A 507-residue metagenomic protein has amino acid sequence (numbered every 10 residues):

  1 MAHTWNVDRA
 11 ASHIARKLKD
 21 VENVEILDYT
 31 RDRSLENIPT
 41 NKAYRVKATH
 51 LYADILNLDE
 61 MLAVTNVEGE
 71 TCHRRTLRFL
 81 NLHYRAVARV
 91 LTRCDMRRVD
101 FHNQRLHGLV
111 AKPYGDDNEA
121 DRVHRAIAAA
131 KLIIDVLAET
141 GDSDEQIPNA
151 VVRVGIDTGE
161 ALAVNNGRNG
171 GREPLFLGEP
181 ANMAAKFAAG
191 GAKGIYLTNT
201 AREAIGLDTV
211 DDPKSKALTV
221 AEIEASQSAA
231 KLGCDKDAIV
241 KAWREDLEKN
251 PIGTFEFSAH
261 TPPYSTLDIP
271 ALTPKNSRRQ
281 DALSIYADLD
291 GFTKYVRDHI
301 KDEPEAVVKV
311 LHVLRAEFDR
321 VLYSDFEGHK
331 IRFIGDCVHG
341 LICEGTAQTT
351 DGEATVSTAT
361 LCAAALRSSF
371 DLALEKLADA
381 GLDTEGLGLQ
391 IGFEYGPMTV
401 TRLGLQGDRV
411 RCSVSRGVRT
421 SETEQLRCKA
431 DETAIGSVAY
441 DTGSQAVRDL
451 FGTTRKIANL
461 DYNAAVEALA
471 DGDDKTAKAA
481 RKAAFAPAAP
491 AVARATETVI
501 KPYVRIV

Functional and structural regions predicted by a protein language model:
M1-A48, R172-E173, M183, A192-S284 (+5 more regions): Intrinsically disordered, glycine/charged-rich C-terminal tails and inter-domain linkers that flank nucleotidyl cyclase
N37-D121, L272-T358: Catalytic NTP-binding/metal-coordinating core of nucleotidyl cyclase/transferase enzymes
A53, F101, D157-G159, T198 (+6 more regions): Generic beta-strand/beta-sheet core signal
L77-M96, D116-V154, E179, L311-E327 (+1 more regions): Alpha-helical scaffold within the catalytic cores of cyclic-nucleotide enzymes
Q104, L109, I147-V164, D336 (+1 more regions): A short glycine-enriched loop-to-beta-strand structural element that forms part of the catalytic core of nucleotide
T140, G190, G194, S369 (+2 more regions): Conserved, well-folded catalytic cores of nucleic-acid-processing and energy-transducing macromolecular machines
A163, G167-G171, L177-G178, A185: Extended non-core architectural segments that shape protein topology and connectivity
L177-A185, V414-E422: Gly/Ser/Thr-rich active-site loops/lids in small-molecule metabolic enzymes that frequently grip phosphoryl groups
